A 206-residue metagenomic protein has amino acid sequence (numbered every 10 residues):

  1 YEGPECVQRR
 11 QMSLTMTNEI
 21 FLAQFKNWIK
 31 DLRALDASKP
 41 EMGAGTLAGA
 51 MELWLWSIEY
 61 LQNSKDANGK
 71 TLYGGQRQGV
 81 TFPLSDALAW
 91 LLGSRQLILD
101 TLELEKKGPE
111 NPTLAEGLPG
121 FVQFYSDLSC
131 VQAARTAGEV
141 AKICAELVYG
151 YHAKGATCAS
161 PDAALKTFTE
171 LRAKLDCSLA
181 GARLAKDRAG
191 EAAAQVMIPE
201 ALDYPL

Functional and structural regions predicted by a protein language model:
Y1-L206: Flavin-dependent oxidoreductase catalytic core characteristic of acyl-CoA dehydrogenase/oxidase-like enzymes
